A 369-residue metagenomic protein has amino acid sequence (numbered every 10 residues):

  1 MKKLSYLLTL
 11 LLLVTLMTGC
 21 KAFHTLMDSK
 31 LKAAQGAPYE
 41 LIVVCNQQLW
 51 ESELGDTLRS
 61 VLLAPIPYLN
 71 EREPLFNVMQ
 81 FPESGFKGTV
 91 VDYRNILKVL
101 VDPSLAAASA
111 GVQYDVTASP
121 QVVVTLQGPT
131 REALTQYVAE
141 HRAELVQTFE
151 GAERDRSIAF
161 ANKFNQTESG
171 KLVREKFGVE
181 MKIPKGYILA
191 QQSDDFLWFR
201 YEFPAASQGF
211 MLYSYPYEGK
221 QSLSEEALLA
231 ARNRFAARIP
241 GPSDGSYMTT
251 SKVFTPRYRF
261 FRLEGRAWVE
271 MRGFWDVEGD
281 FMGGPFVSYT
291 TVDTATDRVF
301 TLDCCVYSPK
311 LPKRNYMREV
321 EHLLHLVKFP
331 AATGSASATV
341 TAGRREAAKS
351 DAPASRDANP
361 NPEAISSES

Functional and structural regions predicted by a protein language model:
M1-L8: Bacterial N-terminal signal peptides that target proteins for export
L16-G19: C-terminal motif of bacterial Sec signal peptides marking the signal peptidase cleavage site
H24-K30, Q35, I42-Q48, P184-P242 (+1 more regions): Secretory pathway targeting signatures of secreted, lumenal, and periplasmic proteins
H24-P120: Start-of-domain marker
V44-E51, T125-T135, S308-K313: Second-shell loop/turn segments in exported
F81-A133, A237-D297, L311, E346-N359 (+1 more regions): Signature of long, low-cysteine stretches enriched in small and polar/charged residues
T135-A159, Y187, D297-S369: Surface-exposed amphipathic alpha-helical segments
Q136-Y137, T148-E218: Acidic/His-rich structured neighborhood in mature extracellular/periplasmic domains
